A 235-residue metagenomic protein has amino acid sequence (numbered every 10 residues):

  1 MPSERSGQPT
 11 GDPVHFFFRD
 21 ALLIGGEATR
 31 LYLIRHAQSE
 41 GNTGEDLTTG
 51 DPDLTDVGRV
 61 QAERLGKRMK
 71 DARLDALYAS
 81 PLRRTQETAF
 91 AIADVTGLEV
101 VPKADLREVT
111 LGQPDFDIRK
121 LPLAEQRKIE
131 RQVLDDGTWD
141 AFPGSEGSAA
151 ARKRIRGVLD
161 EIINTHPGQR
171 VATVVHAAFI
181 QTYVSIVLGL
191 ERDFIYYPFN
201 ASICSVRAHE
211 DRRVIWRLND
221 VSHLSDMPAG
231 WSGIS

Functional and structural regions predicted by a protein language model:
P2-A21, G25-G26, R64-R131, R213: Phosphate-coordination/substrate-recognition cap region in phosphate-metabolizing enzymes
I24-G26, T165, Y197: Short, flexible hinge/linker loops that cap or flank conserved catalytic cores
L31, Q169-A177: Generic beta-sheet signal
L31-L33, Q38-I92, G144-R156: Loop-to-helix element that buttresses phosphate recognition and phosphoryl-transfer chemistry
S39, F179-I180: Short active-site segment of divalent metal-dependent hydrolases/proteases that encodes the spacing between
D53, D94-R156, V214-D220, M227-A229 (+1 more regions): Phosphate-handling substructures
D71-R73, I162-Q169: Glycine-rich phosphate-binding loop signature in dinucleotide/nucleotide-binding domains
L190-V214: Domain-level recognition of soluble alpha/beta enzyme cores, biased toward histidine phosphatases/phosphomutases
